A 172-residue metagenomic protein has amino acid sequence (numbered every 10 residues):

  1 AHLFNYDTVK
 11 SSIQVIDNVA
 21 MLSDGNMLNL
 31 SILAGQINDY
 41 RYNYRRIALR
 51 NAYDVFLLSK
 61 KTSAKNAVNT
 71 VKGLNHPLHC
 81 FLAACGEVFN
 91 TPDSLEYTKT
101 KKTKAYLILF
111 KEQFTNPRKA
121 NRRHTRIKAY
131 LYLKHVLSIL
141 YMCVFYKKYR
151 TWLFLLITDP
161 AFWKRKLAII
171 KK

Functional and structural regions predicted by a protein language model:
A1-K172: Conserved NTP-donor binding/palm subdomain of two-metal-ion nucleotidyltransferases/polymerases, i.e., the charged
